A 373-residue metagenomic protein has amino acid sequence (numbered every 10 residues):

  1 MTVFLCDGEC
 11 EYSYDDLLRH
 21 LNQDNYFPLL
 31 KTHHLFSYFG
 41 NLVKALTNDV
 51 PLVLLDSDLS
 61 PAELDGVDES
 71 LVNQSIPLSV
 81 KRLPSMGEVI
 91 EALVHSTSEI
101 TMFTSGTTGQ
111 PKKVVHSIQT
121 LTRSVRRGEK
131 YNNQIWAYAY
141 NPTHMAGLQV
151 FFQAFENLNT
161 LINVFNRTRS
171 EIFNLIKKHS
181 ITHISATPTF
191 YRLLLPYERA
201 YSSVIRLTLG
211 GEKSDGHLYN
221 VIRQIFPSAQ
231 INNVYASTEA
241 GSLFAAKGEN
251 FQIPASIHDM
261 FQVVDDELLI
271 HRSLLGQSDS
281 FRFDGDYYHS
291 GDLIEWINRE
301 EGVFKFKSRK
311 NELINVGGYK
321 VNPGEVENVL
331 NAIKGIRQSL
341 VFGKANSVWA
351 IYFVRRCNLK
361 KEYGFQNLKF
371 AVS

Functional and structural regions predicted by a protein language model:
M1-N25, L64, P77-S79, H116-Q119: Conserved AMP-binding/adenylate-forming core of the ANL superfamily
V3, H33, R82-F103, E129-A137: Conserved pre-ATP/AMP-binding loop-to-beta segment of ANL
H33, V50-V67, N159-H179, S185-P188 (+1 more regions): ATP-dependent adenylate-forming carboxylate-activation enzymes
E91, S98-R126: Conserved AMP-binding A3 loop
T122-I135, T143-H183: Conserved AMP-binding/adenylation subdomain of ANL enzymes
L195-F251: Gly/Ser/Thr-rich phosphate-binding loop
V263-E295, E301, R309, Y319-V321: Conserved ATP/PPi-binding loop(s) of AMP-dependent carboxylate-activating enzymes
G291-S373: AMP-binding/adenylate-forming catalytic core of the ANL superfamily
